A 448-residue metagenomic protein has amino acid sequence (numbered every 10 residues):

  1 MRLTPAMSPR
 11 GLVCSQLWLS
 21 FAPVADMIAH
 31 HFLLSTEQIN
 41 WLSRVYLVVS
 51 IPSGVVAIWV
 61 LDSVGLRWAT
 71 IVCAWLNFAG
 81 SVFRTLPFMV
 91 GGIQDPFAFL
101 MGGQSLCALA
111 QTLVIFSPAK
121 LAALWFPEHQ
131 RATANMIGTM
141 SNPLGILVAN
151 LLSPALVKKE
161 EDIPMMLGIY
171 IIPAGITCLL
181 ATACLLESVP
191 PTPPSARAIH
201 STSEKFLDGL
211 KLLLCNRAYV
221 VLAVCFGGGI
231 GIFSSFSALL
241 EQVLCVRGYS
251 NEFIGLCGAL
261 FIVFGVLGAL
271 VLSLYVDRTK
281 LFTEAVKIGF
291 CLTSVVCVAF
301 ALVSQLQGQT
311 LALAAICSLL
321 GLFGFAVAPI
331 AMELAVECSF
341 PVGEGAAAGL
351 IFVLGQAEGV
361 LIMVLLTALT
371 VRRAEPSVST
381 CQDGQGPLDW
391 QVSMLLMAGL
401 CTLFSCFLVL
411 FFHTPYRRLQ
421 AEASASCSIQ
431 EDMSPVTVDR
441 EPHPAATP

Functional and structural regions predicted by a protein language model:
F21-A22, N216-A269, I362-M363: Extracytoplasmic gate region of multi-pass secondary transporters
P52-L66, L267-L281, T370: Helix-to-loop junctions at the C-terminal end of transmembrane segments in multipass secondary transporters
W75-I93, C291-G308: C-terminal ends and interior cores of transmembrane alpha-helices in multi-pass membrane transporters/permeases
F97-S141: Cytoplasmic helix-loop-helix junction between adjacent transmembrane helices in 12-TM secondary transporters
V114, Q130-K158, A174, F264 (+1 more regions): Glycine-rich segments within core transmembrane alpha-helices of 12-TM secondary carriers
P164-C184, Q391-L410: Symmetry-related core transmembrane helices of the 12-TM Major Facilitator Superfamily/SLC fold
T192-L222, D277, C427-T447: Juxtamembrane intracellular "pre-TM" segments in multi-pass secondary transporters
L281-A331: C-terminal transmembrane helical hairpin of 12-TM major facilitator-type secondary transporters
